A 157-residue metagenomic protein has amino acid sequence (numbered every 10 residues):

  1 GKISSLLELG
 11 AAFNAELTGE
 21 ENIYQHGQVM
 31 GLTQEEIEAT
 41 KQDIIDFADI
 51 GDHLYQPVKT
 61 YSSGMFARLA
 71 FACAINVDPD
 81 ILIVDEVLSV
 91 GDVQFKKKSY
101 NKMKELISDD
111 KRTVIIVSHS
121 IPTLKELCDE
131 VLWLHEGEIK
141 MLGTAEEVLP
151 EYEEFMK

Functional and structural regions predicted by a protein language model:
Y24, E36-H53, A72: Conserved ABC ATPase "signature" region
C73-V84: A short, proline-enriched helix->beta-strand linker immediately N-terminal to the Walker B motif in ABC-type P-loop
K96-D109: Helical segment within the ABC ATPase nucleotide-binding domain
S118-H119: H-loop/switch region of ABC-family ATPase nucleotide-binding domains
L124-E126: A short, surface-exposed alpha-helical micro-motif characterized by mixed small hydrophobic and charged/polar residues
E136-G137, Y152: Conserved ABC ATPase "signature" C-loop
L142-G143: ABC ATPase "signature
